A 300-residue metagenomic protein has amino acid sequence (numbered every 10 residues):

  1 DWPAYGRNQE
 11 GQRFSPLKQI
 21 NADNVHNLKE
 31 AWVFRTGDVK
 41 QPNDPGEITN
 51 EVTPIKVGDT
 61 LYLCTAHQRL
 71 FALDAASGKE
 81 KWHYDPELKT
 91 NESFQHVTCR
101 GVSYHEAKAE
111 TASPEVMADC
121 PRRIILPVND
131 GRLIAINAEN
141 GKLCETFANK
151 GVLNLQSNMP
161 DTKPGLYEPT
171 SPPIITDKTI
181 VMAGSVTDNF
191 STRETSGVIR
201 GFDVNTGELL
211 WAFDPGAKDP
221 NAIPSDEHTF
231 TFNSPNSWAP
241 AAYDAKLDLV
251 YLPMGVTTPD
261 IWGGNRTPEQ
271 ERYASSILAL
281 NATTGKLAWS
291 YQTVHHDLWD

Functional and structural regions predicted by a protein language model:
D1-V33, P215-P220: Blade/loop signatures of beta-propeller domains
W2-G6, E47-H67, F94-R132, G165-T192 (+4 more regions): Repeat-blade elements of multi-bladed beta-propeller folds
P3, Q12-K18, D23, G151-L153 (+3 more regions): Flexible, active-site-adjacent loop/turn segments at secondary-structure boundaries
P3, Q9-S15, V39-D44, F71 (+1 more regions): Short, solvent-exposed loop/turn elements at domain surfaces
Q9-R13, A22, P42, L70 (+3 more regions): Amphipathic alpha-helical interaction segments
S15-V25, E30-Y62, E87, P114-M117 (+1 more regions): Asp/Glu-centered strand-loop micro-motifs enriched in Gly/Pro and often flanked by an aromatic residue
H26-V39, L70-E92, H96, H105-E110 (+4 more regions): Extracytoplasmic/lumenal domain signature
